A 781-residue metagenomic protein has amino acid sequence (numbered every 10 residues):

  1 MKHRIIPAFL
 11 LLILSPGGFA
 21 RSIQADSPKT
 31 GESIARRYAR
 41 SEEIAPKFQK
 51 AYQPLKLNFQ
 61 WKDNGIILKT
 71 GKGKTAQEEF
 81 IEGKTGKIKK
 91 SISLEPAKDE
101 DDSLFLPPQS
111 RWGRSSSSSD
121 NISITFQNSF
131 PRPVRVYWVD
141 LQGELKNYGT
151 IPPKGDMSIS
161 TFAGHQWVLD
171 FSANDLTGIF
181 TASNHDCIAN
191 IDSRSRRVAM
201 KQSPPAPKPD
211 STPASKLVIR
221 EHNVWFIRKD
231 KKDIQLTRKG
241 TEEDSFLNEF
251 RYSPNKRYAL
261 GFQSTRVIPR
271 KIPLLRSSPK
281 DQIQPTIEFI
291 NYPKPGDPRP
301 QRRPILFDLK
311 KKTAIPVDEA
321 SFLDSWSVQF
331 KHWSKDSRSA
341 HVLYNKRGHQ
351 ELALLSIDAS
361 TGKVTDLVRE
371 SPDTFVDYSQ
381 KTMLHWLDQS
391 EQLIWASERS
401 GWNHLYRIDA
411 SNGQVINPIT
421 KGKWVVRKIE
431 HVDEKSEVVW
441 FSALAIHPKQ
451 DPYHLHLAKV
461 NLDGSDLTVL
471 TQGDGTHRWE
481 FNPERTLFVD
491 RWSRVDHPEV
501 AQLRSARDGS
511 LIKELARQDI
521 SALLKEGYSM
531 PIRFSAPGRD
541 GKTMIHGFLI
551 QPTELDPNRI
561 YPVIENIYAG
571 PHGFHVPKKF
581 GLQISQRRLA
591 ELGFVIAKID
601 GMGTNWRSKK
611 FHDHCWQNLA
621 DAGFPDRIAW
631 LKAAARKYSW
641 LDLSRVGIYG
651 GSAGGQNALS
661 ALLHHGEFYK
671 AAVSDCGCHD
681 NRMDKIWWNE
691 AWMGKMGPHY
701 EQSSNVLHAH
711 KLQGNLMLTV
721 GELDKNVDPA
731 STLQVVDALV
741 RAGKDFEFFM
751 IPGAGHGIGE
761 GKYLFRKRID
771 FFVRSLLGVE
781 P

Functional and structural regions predicted by a protein language model:
Q53-W61, I66-T70, Q202-L217, T241-A259 (+13 more regions): Conserved beta-propeller blade repeats
G65, S337, L343, T476-P781: Serine-hydrolase catalytic core recognition
T75-E79, E221-W225, I268-L274, Q301-R303 (+4 more regions): Structural motif
G83-T85, R228-K231, L309-K312, D358-G362 (+3 more regions): Short loop/turn segments that connect beta-strands within beta-propeller blades
G86-D99, L236-E249, G261-V317, G509-S521 (+1 more regions): Predominantly five- to eight-bladed beta-propeller fold
S115, I124-F130: Asparagine-centered strand-capping/turn motif at beta-strand->loop junctions
K154-M157, A163-A173: A short, solvent-exposed beta-strand micro-motif common in secreted/extracellular proteins
S172-R197, L275-Q282: Structured interaction patches on ligand/partner-binding surfaces of diverse proteins
